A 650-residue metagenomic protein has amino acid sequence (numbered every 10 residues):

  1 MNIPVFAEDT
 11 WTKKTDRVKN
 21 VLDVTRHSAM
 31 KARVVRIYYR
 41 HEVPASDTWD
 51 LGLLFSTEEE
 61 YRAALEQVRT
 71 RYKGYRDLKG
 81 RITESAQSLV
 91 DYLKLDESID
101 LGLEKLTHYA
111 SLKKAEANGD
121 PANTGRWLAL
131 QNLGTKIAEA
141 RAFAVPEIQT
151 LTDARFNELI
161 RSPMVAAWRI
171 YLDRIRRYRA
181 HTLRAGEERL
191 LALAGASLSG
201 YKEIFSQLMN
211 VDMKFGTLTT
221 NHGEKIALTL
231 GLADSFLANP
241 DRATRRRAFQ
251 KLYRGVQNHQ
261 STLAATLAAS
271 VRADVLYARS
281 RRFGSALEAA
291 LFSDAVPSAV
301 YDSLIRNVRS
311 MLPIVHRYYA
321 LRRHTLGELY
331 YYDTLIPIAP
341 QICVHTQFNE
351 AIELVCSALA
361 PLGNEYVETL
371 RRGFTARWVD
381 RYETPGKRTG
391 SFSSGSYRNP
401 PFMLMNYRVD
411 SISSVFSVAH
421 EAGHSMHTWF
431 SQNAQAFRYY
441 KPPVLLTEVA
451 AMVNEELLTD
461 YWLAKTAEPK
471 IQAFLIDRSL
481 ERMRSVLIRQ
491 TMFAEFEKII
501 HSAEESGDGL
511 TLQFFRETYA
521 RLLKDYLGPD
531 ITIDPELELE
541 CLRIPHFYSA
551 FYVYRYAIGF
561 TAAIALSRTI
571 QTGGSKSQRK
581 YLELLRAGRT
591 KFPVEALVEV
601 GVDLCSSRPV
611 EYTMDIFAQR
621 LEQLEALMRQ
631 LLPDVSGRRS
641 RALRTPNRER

Functional and structural regions predicted by a protein language model:
V5-Q341, I352, L523, A626-R644 (+1 more regions): A well-structured
E42-V43, I148-L151, I170-R177, H181-T182 (+10 more regions): C-terminal, non-catalytic "cap/extension" segments appended to globular domains
R282, S413-W429, A451, G559: Active-site recognition of the HExxH zinc-binding catalytic motif
T325, L329-L354, A358, P401 (+3 more regions): Long, K/E/R/D-enriched contiguous segments that form extended
V344-T346, V379-N399: Catalytic zinc-binding patch centered on the HExxH motif and its immediate surroundings that defines zinc-dependent
S357, P361-E368, S394, H424 (+2 more regions): Conserved helix-loop functional segments at active or binding sites
R398, F402-V418: Short pre-active-site segment immediately N-terminal to the catalytic Zn-binding motif
S414, T428-M452: Post-HEXXH active-site segment of zinc metalloproteases
